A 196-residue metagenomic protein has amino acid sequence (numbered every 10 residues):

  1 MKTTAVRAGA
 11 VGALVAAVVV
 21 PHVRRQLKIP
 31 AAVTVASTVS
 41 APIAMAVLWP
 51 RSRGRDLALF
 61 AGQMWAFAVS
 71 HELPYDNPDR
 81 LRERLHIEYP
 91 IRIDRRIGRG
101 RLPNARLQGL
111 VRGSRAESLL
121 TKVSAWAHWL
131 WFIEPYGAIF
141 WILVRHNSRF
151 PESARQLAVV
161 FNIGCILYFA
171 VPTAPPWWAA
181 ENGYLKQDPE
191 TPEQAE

Functional and structural regions predicted by a protein language model:
M1-A36, L48-E134: N-terminal transmembrane-helix/juxtamembrane module of multi-pass inner/ER membrane proteins
S40-M45: N-terminal membrane-targeting/anchoring modules of bacterial envelope and secretion proteins
A46, F67, H71, Y75 (+3 more regions): Membrane-water interface at transmembrane helix exits
W129-R145: Transmembrane alpha-helical segments in integral membrane proteins
P135, F140, P151-S153, T173: Long, hydrophobic alpha-helical transmembrane bundles and adjoining juxtamembrane helices/loops of multi-pass integral
H146-F150: Membrane-helix interface segments
R155-Y168: Small-polar-interrupted transmembrane alpha-helices in polytopic inner-membrane proteins
L167-E196: Membrane-interfacial catalytic/cofactor-binding modules of polytopic membrane enzymes
